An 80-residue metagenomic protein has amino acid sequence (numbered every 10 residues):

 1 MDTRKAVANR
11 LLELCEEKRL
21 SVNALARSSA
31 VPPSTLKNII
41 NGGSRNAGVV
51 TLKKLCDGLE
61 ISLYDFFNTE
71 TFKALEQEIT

Functional and structural regions predicted by a protein language model:
M1-S21: A short, Lys/Arg-rich alpha-helix, primarily the initiator
E13, N38, D65-T80: Short, charged recognition helix plus adjacent turn of helix-turn-helix-like nucleic-acid-binding domains
C15, A26, C56: The alpha-helix within a helix-turn-helix
R19-N38: Short alpha-helical DNA-recognition segment
P32, G43, E70-A74: The DNA-recognition helices of helix-turn-helix-type DNA-binding domains
G43-D57: Short, basic-rich loop-to-helix N-cap that marks the start of a DNA-contacting helix
D57-D65: Intrinsically disordered, low-complexity basic tails/linkers immediately adjacent to helix-turn-helix/homeobox/MYB/SANT
